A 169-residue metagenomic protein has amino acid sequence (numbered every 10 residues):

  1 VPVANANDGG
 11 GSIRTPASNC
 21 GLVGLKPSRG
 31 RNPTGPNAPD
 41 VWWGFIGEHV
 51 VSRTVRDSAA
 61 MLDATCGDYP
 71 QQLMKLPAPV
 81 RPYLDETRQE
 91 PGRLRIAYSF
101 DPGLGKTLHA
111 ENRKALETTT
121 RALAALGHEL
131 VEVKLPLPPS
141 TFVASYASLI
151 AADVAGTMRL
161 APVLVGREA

Functional and structural regions predicted by a protein language model:
V1-T65, Y69: Short glycine/serine-rich loop segments
D63-A169: Amidase signature
